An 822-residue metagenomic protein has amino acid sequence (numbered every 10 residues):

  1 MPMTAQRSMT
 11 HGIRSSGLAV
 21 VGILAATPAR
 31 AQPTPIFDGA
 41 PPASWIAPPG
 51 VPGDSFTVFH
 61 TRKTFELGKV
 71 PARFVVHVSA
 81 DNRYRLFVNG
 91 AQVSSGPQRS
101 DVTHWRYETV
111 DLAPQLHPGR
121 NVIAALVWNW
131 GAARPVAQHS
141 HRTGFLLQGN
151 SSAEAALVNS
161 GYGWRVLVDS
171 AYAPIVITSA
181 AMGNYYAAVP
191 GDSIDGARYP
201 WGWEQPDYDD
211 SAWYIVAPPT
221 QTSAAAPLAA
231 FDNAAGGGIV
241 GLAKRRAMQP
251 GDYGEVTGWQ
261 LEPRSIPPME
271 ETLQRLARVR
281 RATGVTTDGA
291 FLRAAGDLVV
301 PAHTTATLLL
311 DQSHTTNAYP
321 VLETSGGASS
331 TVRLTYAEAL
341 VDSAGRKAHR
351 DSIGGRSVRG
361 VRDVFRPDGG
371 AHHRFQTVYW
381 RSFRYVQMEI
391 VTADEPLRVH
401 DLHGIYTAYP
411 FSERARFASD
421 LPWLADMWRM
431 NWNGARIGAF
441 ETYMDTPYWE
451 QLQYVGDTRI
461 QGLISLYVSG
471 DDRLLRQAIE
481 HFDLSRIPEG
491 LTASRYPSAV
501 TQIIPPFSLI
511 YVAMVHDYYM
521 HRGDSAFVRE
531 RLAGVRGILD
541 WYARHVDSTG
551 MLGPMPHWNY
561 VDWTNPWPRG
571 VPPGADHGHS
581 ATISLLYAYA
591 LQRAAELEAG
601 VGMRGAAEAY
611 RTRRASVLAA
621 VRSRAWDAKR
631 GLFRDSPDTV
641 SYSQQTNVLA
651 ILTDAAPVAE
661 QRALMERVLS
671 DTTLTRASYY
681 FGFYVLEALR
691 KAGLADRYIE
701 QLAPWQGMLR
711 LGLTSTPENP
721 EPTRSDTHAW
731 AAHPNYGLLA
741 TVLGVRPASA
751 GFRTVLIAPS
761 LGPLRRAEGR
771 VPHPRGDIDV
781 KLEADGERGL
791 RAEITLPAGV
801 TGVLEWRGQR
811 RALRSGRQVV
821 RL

Functional and structural regions predicted by a protein language model:
M3-G17: Bacterial N-terminal signal peptides that target proteins for export
S15-A25: Bacterial N-terminal signal peptides
T27-A31: Sec/Tat signal peptide C-region and signal peptidase I cleavage site
Q32-D445, D457, R473-L474, A493-P497 (+2 more regions): Extracellular/oxidizing-compartment recognition motifs
A153-V166, A171, Y385, A393-M430 (+6 more regions): Active-site acid/base region of carbohydrate-active enzymes
S179-A180, N184-G202, A344, T612 (+2 more regions): Non-catalytic C-terminal accessory modules of carbohydrate-active enzymes
L309-Q312, Q376, T442-V455, Y496-S508 (+5 more regions): Solvent-exposed loop and edge beta-strand segments that line ligand/cofactor-binding and catalytic clefts
Y319-E338, V386-V391, V455-S485, V515-S525 (+4 more regions): Alpha-helical support elements that line or immediately flank enzyme active sites and cofactor-binding pockets
